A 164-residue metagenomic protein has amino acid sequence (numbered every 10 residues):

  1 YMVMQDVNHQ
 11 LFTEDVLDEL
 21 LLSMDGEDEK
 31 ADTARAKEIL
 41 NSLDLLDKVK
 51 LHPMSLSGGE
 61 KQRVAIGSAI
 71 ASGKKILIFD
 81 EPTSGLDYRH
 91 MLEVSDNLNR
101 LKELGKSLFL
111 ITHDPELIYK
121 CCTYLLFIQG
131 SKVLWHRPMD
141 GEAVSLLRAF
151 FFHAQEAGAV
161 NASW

Functional and structural regions predicted by a protein language model:
A31-K48: Conserved ABC ATPase "signature" region
H52-L56, E60: Conserved ABC ATPase signature
I66: Hydrophobic anchor residue at the start of the ABC signature
L77-D80: Catalytic Walker B motif of ABC-type/P-loop ATPase nucleotide-binding domains
T112-H113: H-loop/switch region of ABC-family ATPase nucleotide-binding domains
I118-K120: A short, surface-exposed alpha-helical micro-motif characterized by mixed small hydrophobic and charged/polar residues
K132-Q155: Conserved beta-strand-loop-alpha-helix hinge in the C-terminal portion of ABC ATPase nucleotide-binding domains
